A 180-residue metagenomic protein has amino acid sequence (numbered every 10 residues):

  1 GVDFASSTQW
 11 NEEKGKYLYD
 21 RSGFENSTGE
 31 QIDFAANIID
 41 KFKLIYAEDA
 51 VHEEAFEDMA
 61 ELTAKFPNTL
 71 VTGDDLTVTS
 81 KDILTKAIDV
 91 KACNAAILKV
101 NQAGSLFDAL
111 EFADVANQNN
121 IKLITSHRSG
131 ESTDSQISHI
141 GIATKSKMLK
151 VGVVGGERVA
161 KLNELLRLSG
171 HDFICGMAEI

Functional and structural regions predicted by a protein language model:
G1-I180: Catalytic core of soluble alpha/beta enzymes
